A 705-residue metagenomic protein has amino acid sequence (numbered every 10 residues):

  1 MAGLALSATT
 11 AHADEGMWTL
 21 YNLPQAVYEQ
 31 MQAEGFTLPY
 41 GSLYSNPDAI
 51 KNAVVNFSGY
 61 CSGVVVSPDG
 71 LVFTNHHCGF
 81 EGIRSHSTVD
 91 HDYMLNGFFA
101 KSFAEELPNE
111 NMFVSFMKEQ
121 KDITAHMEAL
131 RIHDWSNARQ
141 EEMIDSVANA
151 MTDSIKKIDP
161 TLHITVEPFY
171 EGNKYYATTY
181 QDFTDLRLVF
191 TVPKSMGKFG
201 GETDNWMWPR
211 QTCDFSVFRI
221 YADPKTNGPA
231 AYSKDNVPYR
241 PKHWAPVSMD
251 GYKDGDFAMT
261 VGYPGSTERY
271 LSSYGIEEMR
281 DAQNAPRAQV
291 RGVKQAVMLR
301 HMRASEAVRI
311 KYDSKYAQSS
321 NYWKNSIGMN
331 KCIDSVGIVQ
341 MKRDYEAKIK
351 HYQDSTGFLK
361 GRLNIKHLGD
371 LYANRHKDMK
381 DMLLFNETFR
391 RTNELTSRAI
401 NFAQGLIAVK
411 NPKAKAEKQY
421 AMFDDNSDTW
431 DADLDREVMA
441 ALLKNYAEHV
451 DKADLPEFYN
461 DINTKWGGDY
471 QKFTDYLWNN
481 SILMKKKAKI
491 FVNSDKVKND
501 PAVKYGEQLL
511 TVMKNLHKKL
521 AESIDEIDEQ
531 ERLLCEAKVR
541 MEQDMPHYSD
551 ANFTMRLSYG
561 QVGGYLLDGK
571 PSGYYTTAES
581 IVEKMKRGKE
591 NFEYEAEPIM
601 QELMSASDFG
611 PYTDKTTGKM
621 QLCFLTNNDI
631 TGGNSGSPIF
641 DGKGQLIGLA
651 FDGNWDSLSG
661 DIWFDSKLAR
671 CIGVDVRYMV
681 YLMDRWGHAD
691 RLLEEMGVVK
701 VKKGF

Functional and structural regions predicted by a protein language model:
M1-S7: Bacterial N-terminal signal peptides
A8-F705: Terminal presequence/propeptide segments associated with secretion/organelle targeting and zymogen/polyprotein
